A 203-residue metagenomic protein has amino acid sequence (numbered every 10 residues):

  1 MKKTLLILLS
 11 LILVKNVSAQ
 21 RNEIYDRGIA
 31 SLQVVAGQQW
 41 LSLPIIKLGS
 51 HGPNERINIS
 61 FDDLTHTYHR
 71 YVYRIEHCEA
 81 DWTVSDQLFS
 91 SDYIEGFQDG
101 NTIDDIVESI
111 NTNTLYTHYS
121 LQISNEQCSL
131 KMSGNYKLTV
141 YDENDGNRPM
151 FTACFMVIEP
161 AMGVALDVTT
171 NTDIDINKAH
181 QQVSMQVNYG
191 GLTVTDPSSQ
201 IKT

Functional and structural regions predicted by a protein language model:
M1-N22: Bacterial Sec-dependent N-terminal signal peptides
V17-Q39: Sec-dependent signal peptide cleavage junction
N22-Y25, V157-H180: Low-complexity, Pro/Ser/Thr- and charge-rich linker/hinge segments at domain boundaries
L32-E79, D175-G191, D196: Contiguous beta-strand segments within globular domains
T67-F97, T195-T203: Extended low-complexity, serine/threonine- and proline-enriched intrinsically disordered segments
A80-W82, C128, D142-M150: Short acidic/polar inter-strand loop motif in beta-rich domains
E95-Y116: Extended, solvent-exposed segments with strong compositional bias
L115-E143: Ligand-binding face of N-terminal immunoglobulin V-set domains in extracellular IgSF glycoproteins
